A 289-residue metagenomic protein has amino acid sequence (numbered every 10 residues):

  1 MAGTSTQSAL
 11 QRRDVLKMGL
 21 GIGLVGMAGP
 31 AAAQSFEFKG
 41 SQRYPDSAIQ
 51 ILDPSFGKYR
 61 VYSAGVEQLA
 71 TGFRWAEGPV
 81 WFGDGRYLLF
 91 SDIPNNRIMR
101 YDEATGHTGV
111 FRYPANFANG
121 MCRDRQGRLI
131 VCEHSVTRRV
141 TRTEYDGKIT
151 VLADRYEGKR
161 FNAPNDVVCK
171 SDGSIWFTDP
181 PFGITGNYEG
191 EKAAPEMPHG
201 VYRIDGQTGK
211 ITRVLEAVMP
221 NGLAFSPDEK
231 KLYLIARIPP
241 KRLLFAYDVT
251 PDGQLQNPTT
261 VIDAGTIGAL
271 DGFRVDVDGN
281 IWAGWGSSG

Functional and structural regions predicted by a protein language model:
M1-D14, M18-V25: N-terminal secretory signal peptides
S35-A64: Blade/loop signatures of beta-propeller domains
G40, T178-P195: Short, conserved, GDST-rich strand-edge loop motifs in beta-rich repeat architectures
T71-R86, P114-E133, E157-I175, P195-G200 (+3 more regions): Beta-rich, blade/repeat-based domains predominating in secreted/periplasmic proteins but also intracellular
F90-T105: Beta-propeller domains
R97-M99, R139-T141, G200-Y202, L243-F245: A short loop-to-beta-strand structural motif that recurs across blades of beta-propeller domains
T141-S174, P181-T185: Asp-box/WD-like beta-propeller blade repeats and closely related beta-sheet repeat scaffolds
Y247-G253: Short loop/turn segments immediately following beta-strands, especially the blade-tip and inter-blade linker loops
